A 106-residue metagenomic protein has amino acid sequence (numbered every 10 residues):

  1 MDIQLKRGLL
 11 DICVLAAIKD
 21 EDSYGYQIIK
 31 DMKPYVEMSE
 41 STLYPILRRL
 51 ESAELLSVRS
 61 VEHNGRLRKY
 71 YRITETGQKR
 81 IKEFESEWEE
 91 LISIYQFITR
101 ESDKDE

Functional and structural regions predicted by a protein language model:
M1-I3, R59-S60: Short beta-strand/turn micro-motifs at beta-sheet edges
D2-T42: N-terminal helix-turn-helix DNA-binding core of bacterial DNA-binding proteins
A17, R80-I81: Residues that scaffold the ATP/ADP-binding catalytic core of kinase and kinase-like folds
L47-R49: Short, hydrophobic-biased segments on the C-terminal half of alpha helices that form "recognition helices"
A53-L67, R72: Beta-hairpin "wing" of winged helix-turn-helix
K82-E106: Amphipathic alpha-helical dimerization/coiled-coil segments that flank or bridge DNA-binding/regulatory modules
